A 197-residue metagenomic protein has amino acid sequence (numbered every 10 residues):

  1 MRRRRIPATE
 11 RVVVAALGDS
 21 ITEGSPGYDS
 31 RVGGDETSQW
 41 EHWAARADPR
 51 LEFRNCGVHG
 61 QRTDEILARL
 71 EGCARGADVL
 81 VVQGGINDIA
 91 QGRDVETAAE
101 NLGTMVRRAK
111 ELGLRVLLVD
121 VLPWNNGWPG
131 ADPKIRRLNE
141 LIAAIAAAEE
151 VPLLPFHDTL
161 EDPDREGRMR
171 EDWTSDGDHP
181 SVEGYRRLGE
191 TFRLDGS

Functional and structural regions predicted by a protein language model:
M1-G57, R69-G76: Serine-esterase "nucleophile elbow" of acetyl-processing enzymes
E23-G27, R62-N101, L118, L122-G127: Oxyanion-hole/transition-state-stabilizing segment in secreted/luminal serine hydrolases and related acyltransferases
Y28-G33, D94-E96, A131-P133, W173-S175: Short glycine-enriched, charge-decorated loop/helix-capping segments at active-site entrances that position
D48-L51, L80-N87, G167-M169: Short, basic/glycine-rich phosphate-binding loops at helix/coil junctions that contact nucleotide phosphates
V95-T104, K134-N139: Charged helix-capping and loop-helix junction motifs
E111-R115, V151: A short helix->loop->beta-strand "cap" motif at the edges of active sites that frequently abuts
L122-S197: Catalytic His-Asp segment of secreted/periplasmic serine-dependent ester chemistry enzymes
